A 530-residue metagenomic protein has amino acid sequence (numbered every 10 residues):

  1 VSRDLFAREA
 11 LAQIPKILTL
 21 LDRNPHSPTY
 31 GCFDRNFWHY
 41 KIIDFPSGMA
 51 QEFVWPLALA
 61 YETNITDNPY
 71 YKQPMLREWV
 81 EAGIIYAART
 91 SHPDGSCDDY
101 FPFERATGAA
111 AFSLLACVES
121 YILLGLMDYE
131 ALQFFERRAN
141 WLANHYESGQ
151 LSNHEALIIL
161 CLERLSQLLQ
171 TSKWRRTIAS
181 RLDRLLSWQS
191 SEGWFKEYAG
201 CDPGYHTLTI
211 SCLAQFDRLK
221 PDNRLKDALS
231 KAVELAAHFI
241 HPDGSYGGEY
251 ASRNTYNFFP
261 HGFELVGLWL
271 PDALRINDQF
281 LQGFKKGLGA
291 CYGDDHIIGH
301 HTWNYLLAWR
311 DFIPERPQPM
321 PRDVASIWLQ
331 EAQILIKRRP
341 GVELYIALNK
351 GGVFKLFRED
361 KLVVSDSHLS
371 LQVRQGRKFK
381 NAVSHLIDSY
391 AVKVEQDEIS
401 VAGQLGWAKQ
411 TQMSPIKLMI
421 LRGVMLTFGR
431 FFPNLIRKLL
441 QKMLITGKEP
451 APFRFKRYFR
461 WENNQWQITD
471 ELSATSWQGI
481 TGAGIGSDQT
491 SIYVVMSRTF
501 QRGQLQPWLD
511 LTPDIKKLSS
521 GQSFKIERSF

Functional and structural regions predicted by a protein language model:
V1-E9, P56, A60-T66, H238-P242: An N-terminal domain-start capping segment
V1-M49, W55, P74, E78-I85: Low-complexity, Ser/Thr/Pro/Gly-enriched N-terminal "stalk/linker" regions
R3-A10, P69, A273, C291 (+1 more regions): Intrinsic-disorder-associated interaction segments
H26-W38, H92-S96, S191, G283: Short amphipathic alpha-helical segments and their helix-coil junctions
I42-K226, S252-P260: Aromatic-lined, polymer-binding surfaces characteristic of secreted/periplasmic polysaccharide-degrading enzymes
R224-S487: Extended polysaccharide-engagement surfaces of secreted carbohydrate-active enzymes
S476, I480-F530: Beta-strand-rich recognition/accessory modules
